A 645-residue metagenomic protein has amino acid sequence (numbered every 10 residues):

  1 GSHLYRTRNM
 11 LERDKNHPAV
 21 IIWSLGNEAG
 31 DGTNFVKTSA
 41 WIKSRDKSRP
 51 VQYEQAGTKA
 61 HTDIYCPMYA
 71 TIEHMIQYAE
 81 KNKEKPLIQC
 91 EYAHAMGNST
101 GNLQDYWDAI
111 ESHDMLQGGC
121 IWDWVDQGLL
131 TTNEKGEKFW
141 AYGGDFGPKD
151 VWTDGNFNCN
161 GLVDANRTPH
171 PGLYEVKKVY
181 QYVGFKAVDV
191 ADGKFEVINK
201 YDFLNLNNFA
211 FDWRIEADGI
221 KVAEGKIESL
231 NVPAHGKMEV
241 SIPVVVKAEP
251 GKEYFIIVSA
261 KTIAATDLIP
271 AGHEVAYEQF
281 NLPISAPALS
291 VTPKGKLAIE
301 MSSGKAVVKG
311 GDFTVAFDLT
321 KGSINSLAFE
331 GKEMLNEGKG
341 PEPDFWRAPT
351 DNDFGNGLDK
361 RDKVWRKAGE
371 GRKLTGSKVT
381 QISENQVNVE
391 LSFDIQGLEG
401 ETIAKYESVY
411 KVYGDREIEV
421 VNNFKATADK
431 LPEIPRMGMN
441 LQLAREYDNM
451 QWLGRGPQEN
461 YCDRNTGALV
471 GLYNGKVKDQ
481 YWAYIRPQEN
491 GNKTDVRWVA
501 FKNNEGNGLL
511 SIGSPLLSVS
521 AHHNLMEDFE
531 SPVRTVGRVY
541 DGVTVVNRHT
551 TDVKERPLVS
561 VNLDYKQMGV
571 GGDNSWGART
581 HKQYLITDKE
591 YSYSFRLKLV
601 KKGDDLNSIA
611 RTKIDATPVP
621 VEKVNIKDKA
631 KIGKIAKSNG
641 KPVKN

Functional and structural regions predicted by a protein language model:
G1-D192, E196, Y201-N207, D212-I220: Extended substrate-binding grooves/exosites of carbohydrate-active enzymes
L4, K194-Y201, I242, I256-A260 (+3 more regions): Buried hydrophobic-core signal for structured, non-transmembrane domains
G26, G143, H235, G251 (+2 more regions): Glycine-centered loop/turn motifs
A191-G193, F209, M238, Y254 (+2 more regions): Hydrophobic core residues within well-ordered beta-strands of beta-rich domains
N207-N208, I215-I227, H273-E274, T402-I403 (+1 more regions): Short beta-strand and strand-turn-strand segments in soluble, beta-rich domains
E216-I257: Intrinsically disordered, low-complexity Pro/Gly/Ser/Thr-rich segments with frequent PxxP/GP/PP motifs and embedded
P243-G251, T266, F280-A636, K641-K644: Beta-strand/loop-rich accessory regions of lumenal/periplasmic or secreted enzymes, predominantly carbohydrate-active
A260-L268: Short acidic/polar inter-strand loop motif in beta-rich domains
